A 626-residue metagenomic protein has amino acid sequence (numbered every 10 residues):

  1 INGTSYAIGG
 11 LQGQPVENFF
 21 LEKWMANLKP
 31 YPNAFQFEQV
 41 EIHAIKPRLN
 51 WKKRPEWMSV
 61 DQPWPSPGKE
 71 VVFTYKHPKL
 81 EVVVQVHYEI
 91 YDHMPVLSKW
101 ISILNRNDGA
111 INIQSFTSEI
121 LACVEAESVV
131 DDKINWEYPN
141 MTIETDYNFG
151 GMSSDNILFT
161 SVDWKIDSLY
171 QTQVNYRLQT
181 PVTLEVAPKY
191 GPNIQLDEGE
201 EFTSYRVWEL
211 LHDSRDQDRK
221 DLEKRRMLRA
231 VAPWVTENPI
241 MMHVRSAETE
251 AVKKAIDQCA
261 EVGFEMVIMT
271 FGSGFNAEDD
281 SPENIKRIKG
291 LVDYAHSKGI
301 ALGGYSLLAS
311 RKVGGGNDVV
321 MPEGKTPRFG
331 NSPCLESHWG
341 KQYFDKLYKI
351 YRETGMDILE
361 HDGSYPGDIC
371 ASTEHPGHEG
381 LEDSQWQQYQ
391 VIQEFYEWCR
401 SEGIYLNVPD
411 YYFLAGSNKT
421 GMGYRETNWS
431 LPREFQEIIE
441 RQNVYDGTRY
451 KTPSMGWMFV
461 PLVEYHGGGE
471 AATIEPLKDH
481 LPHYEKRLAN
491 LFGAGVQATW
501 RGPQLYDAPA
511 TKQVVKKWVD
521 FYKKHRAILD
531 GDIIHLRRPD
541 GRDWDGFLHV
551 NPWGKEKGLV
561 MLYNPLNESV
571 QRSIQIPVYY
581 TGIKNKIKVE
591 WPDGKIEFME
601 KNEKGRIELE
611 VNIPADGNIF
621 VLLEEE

Functional and structural regions predicted by a protein language model:
I1-P181, Y190-P192, N585-E597, L609: Polysaccharide-binding surfaces and accessory modules of carbohydrate-active proteins
N27-W51, L210-K224, R287-R328, R352 (+3 more regions): Glycine-rich, aromatic-flanked loop segments that form ligand/cofactor-binding clefts across common enzyme folds
F37, I194-H212, P614-E624: Short Pro-Gly-centered flexible turn/kink motifs
Q217-M266, T270-S273: An acidic-aromatic substrate-binding cleft motif
N238-T249, T270-I285, K325-F344, P376-Q388 (+1 more regions): The substrate-binding groove and active-site-proximal loops of carbohydrate-active enzymes, especially glycoside
E248, I288-D293, S297, A301-M356 (+3 more regions): Active-site-adjacent "subsite" loops/lids of carbohydrate-active enzymes
I392-K595, E608-N612: Active-site-proximal substrate-binding groove within the catalytic cores of carbohydrate-active enzymes
E600-E626: C-terminal beta-strand-rich structural cap/linker in extracellular carbohydrate-active enzymes
